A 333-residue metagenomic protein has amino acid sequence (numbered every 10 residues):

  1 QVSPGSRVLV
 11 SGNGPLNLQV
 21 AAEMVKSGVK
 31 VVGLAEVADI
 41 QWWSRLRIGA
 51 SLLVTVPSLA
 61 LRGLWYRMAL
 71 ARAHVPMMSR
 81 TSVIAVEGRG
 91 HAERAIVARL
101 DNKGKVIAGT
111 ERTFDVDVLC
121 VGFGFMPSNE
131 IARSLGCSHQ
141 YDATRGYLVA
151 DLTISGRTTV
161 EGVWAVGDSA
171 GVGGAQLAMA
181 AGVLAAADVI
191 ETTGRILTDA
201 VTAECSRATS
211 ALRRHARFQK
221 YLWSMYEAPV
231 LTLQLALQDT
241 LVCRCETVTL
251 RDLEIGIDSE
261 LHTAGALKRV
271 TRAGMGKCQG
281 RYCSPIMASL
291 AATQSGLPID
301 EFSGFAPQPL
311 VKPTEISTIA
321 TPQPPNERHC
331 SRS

Functional and structural regions predicted by a protein language model:
Q1-T271, K277, R281-S333: Residues forming the flavin
